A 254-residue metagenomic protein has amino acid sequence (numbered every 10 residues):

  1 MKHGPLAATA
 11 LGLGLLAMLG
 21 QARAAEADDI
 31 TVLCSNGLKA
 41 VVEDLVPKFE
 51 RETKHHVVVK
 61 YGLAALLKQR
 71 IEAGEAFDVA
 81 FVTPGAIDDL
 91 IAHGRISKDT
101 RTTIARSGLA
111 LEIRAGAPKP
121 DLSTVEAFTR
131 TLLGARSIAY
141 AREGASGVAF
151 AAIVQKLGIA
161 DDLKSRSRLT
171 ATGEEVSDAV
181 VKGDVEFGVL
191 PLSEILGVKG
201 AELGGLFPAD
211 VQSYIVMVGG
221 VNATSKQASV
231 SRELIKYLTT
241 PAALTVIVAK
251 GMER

Functional and structural regions predicted by a protein language model:
M1-G4: Positively charged n-region of N-terminal signal peptides that target proteins for export
A8-G20: Bacterial N-terminal signal peptides
A25-A65, Q69-A73, F81-G94, K98 (+2 more regions): Exported/periplasmic ABC-transporter solute-binding proteins
F77: Dinucleotide-binding Rossmann-like beta1-alpha1 core, especially the glycine-rich loop that anchors the ADP
